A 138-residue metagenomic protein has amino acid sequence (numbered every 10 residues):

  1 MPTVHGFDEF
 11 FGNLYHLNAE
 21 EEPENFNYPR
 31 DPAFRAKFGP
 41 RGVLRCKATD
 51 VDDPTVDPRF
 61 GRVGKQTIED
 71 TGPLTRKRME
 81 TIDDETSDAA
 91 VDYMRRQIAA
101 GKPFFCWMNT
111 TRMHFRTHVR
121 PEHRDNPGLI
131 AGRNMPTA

Functional and structural regions predicted by a protein language model:
M1-K102, T110-R124: Formylglycine-dependent
R76-I82, G128-A138: A short beta-strand-to-alpha-helix junction
